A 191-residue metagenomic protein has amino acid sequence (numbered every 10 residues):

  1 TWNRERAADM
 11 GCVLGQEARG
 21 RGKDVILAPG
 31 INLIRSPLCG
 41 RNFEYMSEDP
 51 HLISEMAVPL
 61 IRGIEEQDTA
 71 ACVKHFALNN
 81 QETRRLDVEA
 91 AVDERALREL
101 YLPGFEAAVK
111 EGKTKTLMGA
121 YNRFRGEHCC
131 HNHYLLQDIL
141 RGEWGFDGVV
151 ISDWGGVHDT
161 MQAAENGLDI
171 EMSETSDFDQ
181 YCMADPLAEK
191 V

Functional and structural regions predicted by a protein language model:
T1-V191: Glycoside hydrolase catalytic-domain context in secreted enzymes
